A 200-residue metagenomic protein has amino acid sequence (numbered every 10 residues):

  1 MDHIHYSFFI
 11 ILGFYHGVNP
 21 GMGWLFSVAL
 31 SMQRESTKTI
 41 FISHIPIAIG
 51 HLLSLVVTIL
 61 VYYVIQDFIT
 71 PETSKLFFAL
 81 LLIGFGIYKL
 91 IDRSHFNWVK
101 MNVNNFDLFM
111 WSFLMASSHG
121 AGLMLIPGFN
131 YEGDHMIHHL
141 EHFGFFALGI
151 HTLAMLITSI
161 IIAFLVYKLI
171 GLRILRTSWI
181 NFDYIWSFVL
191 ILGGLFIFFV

Functional and structural regions predicted by a protein language model:
M1-H3, F85-L123, I174-I180: Alpha-helical multi-pass membrane helix bundles of inner-membrane/thylakoid proteins, especially permease cores
D2-E72, I126-H138, G144, V166-I170: Juxtamembrane transmembrane-helix termini in multi-pass membrane transport proteins
F9-G13, G17, L108, S112 (+2 more regions): Helical-face signature of the major facilitator-like transporter fold
H16, G21, H51, I83 (+3 more regions): Divalent metal-coordination and catalytic microenvironments
T70-H95, I162, L175-V200: Selective transmembrane alpha-helices of multi-pass membrane proteins
A116-G128, L190-V200: Hydrophobic alpha-helical transmembrane segments in multi-pass integral membrane proteins
L140-I161: Short alpha-helical packing/oligomerization segments
